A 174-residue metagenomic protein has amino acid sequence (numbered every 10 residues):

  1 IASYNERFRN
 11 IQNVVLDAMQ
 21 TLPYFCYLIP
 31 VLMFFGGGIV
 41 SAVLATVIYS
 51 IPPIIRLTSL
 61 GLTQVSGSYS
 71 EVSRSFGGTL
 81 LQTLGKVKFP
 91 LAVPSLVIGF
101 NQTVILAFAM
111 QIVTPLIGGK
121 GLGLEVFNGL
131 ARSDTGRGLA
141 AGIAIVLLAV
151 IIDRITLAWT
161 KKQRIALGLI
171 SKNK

Functional and structural regions predicted by a protein language model:
N5, Q12-S50: Generic hydrophobic transmembrane alpha-helix motif, especially the helices
R7-N10, I39-V40, S70, L81 (+1 more regions): Residues that define the loop-to-transmembrane-helix transition and helix capping in multi-pass membrane transporters
I11, P53-L96, V126: Short cytoplasmic-facing helical segments at TM-TM junctions of multi-pass membrane proteins
L22, F35, V47-I51, T58-L62 (+3 more regions): Hydrophobic/aromatic residues within the transmembrane alpha-helices of Major Facilitator Superfamily
M33, A107-L148, R164-N173: Glycine-rich helix-loop "coupling/hinge" segments at transmembrane-helix boundaries in multipass transporters
L44, I48, L80-T114, G136 (+2 more regions): Transmembrane alpha-helices
